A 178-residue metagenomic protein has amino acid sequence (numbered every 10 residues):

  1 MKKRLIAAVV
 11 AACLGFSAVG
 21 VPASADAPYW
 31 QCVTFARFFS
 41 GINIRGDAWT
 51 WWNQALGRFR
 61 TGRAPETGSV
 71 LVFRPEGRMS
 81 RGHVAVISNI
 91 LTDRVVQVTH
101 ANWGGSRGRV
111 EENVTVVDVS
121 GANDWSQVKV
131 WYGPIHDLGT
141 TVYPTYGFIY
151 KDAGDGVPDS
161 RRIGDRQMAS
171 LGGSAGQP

Functional and structural regions predicted by a protein language model:
M1-V9: Bacterial N-terminal signal peptides that target proteins for export
L5, A55-L56, D118-S120: Solvent-exposed, flexible loop/coil residues
V10-G15, G172: Compositionally biased non-globular segments, especially hydrophobic aliphatic-rich helices of signal peptides
L14-P22: C-terminal segment of classical bacterial N-terminal signal peptides
V21-A25, D165: Compositionally biased, disordered extreme N-termini, encompassing classical targeting presequences
S24-L91: Secreted/periplasmic proteins that engage bacterial cell-wall peptidoglycan
T92-P178: Aromatic- and glycine-rich peptidoglycan recognition patches
